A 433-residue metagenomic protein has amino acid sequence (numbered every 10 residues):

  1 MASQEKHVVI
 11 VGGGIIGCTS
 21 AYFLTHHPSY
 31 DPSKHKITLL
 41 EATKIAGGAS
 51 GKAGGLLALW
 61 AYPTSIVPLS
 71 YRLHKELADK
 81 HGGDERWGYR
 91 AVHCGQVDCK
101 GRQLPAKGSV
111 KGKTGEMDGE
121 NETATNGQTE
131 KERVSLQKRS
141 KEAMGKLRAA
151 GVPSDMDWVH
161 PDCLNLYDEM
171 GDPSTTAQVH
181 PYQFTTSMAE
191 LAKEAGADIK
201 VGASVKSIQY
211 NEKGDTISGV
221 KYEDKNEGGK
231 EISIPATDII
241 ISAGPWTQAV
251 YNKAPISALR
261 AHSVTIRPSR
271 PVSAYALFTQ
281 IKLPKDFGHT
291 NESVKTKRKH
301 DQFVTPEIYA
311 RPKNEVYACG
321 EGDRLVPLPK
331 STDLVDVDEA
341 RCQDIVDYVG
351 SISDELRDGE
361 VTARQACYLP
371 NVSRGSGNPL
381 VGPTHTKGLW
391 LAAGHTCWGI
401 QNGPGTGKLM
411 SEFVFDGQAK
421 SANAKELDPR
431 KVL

Functional and structural regions predicted by a protein language model:
S3-T38: N-terminal Rossmann-like FAD-binding beta1-loop-alpha1 element of flavoenzymes
Q4-E5, N226-D238: Core beta-strand elements of the Rossmann-like FAD/NAD(P) dinucleotide-binding domain in flavoenzyme oxidoreductases
Y22-F23, G55, W87-A91, G95 (+1 more regions): Active-site substrate-recognition segment that forms the wall of the catalytic cavity or substrate channel
F23, H35-K36, A42-M117: Conserved FAD-binding subdomain of flavin-dependent enzymes
S65-L69, G171-L191, L334-R341, C397 (+1 more regions): Short beta-strand to alpha-helix junction loop
K80-H81, G88-R90, Q96-V201, S207-D215 (+1 more regions): Flavin (FAD/FMN) cofactor-binding and adjacent substrate-gating region of FAD-dependent oxidoreductase domains
Y348-L433: C-terminal catalytic lobe of FAD-dependent flavoproteins
